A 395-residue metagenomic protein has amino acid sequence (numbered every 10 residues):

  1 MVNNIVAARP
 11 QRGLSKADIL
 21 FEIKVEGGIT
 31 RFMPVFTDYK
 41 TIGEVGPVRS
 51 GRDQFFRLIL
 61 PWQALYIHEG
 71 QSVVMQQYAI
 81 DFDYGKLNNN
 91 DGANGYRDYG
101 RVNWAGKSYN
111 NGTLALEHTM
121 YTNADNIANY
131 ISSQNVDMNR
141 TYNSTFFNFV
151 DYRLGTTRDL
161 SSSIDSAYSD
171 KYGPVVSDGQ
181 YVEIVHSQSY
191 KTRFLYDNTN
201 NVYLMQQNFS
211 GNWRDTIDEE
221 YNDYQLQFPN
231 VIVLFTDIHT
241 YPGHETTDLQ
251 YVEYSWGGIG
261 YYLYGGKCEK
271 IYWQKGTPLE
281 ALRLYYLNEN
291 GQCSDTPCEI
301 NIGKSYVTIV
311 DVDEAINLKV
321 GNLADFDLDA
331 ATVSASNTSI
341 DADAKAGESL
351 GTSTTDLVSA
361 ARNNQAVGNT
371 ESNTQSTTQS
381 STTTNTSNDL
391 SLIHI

Functional and structural regions predicted by a protein language model:
M1-N4, S387-I393: Short intrinsically disordered, low-complexity coil segments enriched in acidic
V2-F21, E26-N364: A surface/extracellular/periplasmic glyco- and lipid-processing/surface-interacting theme
L20, I393-I395: Conserved small/polar residues in nucleotide/adenosyl-binding loops
A346-D389: N-terminal, intrinsically disordered, polar/charged segments of Gram-positive cell-envelope systems that serve as
